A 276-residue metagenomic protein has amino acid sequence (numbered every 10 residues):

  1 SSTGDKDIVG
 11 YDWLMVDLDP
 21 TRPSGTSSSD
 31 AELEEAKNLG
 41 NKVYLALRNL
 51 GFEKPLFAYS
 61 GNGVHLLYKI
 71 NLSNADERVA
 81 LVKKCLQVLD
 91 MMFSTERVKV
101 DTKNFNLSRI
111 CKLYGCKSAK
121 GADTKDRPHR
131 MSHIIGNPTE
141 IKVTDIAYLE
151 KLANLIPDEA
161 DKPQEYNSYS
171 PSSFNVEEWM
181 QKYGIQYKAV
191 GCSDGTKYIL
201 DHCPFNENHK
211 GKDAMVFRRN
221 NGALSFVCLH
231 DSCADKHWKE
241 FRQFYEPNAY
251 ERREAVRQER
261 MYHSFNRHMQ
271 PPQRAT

Functional and structural regions predicted by a protein language model:
S1-N62, K69-M91, D158-E165, F174: Signature for HUH/AEP ssDNA processing cores
E53-L56, R97, K182-S193: Short secondary-structure junctions
P55-N62, D101-N106, G191-S193, V216-R218: Short beta-strand
Q87-D123, A160, F244-V256: Flexible helix-coil linker/hinge segments at domain or subdomain boundaries
K125-S173: Long, charge-rich alpha-helical interaction segments
K188-F241: N-terminal single-stranded DNA-binding subdomain of primase/primase-helicase replication proteins
R257-T276: N-terminal nucleic-acid engagement/recognition segments and initiation subdomains in replication, restriction
